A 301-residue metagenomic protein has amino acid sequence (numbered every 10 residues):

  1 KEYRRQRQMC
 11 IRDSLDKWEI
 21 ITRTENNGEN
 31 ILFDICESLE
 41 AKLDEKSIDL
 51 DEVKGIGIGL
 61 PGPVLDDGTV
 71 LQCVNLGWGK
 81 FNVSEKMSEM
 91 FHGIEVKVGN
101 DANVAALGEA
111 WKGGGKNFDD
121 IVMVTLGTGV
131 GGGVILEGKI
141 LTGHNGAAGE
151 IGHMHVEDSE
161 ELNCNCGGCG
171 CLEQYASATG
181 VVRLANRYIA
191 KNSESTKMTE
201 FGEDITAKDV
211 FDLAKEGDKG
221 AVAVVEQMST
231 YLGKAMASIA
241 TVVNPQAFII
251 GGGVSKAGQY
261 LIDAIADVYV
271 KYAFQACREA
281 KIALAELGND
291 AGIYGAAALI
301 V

Functional and structural regions predicted by a protein language model:
K1-I11: Single conserved hydrophobic/aromatic residue that forms the stacking wall/gate of nucleotide- or nucleobase-binding
T22-C36, D44, D51-I56, G62-V122 (+1 more regions): Glycine-rich phosphate-binding loop and adjoining helix at the ATP-binding site of ATP-dependent phosphoryl-transfer
I35-G55, I94-V96, K191, S195-E200 (+1 more regions): Phosphate/pyrophosphate-binding loops at sites that engage ATP/ADP/AMP, CoA/4′-phosphopantetheine, polyphosphate
K116-Y175: Glycine-rich phosphate-binding loop of actin/hexokinase-like ATP-binding domains
L172-A247: A mobile "lid/hinge" subdomain adjacent to the ATP/sugar-phosphate binding pocket shared across diverse ATP-dependent
P245-V268, L284-G288: Glycine-rich phosphate-binding loops at beta-strand->alpha-helix junctions
D267-A283: Charged, glycine-enriched surface loops/patches that mediate electrostatic binding to polyanionic ligands
